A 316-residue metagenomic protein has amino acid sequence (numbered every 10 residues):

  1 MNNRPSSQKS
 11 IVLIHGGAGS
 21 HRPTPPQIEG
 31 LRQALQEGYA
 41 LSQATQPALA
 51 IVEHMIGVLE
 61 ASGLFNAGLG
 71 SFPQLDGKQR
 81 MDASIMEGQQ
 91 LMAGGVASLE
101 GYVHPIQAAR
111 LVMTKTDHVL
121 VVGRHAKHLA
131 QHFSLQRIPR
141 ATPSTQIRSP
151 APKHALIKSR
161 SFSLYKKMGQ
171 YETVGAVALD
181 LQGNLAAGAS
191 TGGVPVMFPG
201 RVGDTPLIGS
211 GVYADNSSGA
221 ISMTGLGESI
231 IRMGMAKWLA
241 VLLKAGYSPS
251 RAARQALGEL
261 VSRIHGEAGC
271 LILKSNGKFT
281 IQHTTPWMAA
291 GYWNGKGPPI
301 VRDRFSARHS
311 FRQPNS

Functional and structural regions predicted by a protein language model:
M1-S316: Alpha/propeptide regions of enzymes that mature by internal proteolysis
